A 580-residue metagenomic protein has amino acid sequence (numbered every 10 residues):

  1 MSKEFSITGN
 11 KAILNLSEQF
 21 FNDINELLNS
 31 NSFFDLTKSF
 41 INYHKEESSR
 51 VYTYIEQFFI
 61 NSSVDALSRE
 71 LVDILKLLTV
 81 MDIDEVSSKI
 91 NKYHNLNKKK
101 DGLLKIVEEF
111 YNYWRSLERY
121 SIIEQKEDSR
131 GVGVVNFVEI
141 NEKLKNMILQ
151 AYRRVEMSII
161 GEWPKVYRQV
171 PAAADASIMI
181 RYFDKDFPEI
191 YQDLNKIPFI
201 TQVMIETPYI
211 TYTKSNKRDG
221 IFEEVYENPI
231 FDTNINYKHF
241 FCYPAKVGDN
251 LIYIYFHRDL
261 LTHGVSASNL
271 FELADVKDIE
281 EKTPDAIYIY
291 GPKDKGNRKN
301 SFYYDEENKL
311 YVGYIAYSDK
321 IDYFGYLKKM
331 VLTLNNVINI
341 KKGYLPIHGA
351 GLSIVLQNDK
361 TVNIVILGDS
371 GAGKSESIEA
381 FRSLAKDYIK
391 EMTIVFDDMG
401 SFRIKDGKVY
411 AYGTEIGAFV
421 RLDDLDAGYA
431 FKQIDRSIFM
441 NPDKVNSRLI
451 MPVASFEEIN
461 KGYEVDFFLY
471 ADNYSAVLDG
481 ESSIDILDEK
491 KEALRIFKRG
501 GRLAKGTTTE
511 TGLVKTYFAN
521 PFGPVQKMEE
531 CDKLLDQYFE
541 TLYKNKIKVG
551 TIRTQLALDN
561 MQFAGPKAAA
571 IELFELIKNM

Functional and structural regions predicted by a protein language model:
S2-P171, A176, N446-M580: Conserved NTP phosphate-binding and transfer environment spanning the P-loop NTPase/kinase superfamily
V86, Y113, I287-P346, N545-A557: Charged, amphipathic alpha-helical linker segments immediately N-terminal to NTP-binding catalytic cores
G102-I106, F110, Y323-V331, Y344 (+2 more regions): Phosphate/oxyanion-binding active-site loops and adjacent basic polyanion-contact surfaces
L194-P284: Extended, Lys/Arg-enriched charged tracts that mediate electrostatic binding to polyanionic substrates
D259, S318, Q357-D359, G371-A372 (+3 more regions): Short, glycine-/Ser/Thr-/acidic-enriched flexible segments
K341-Q357: Pre-Walker A adenine-sensing motif
L356-D387: Glycine-rich phosphate-binding P-loop
I389-E458: Conserved nucleotide-sensing/catalytic segment adjacent to the nucleotide-binding pocket in NTP-handling enzymes
